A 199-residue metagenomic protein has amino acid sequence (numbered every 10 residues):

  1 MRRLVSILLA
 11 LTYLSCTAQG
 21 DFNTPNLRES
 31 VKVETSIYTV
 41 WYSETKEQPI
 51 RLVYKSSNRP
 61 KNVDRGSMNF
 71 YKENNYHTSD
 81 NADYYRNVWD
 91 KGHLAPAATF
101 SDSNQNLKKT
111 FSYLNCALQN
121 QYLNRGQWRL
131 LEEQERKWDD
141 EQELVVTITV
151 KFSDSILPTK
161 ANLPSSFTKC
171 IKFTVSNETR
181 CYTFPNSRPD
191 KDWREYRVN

Functional and structural regions predicted by a protein language model:
L4-L14: Sec-dependent N-terminal signal peptides
L14-S15, Q105: Hydrophobic alpha-helical membrane context
C16-G20: Boundary at the C-terminal end of the N-terminal hydrophobic targeting segment
F22-V33: Short, extreme N-terminal leader segments that mark the start of a protein/domain
S30-V31, S43, P49-I50, T110 (+2 more regions): Generic detection of long, well-ordered alpha-helical segments
V31-D90: Short, His- and charge-rich active-site/binding loops that engage polyanionic ligands
N74-N199: Domain-level detector of nuclease and nuclease-like folds in predominantly extracellular/periplasmic contexts
